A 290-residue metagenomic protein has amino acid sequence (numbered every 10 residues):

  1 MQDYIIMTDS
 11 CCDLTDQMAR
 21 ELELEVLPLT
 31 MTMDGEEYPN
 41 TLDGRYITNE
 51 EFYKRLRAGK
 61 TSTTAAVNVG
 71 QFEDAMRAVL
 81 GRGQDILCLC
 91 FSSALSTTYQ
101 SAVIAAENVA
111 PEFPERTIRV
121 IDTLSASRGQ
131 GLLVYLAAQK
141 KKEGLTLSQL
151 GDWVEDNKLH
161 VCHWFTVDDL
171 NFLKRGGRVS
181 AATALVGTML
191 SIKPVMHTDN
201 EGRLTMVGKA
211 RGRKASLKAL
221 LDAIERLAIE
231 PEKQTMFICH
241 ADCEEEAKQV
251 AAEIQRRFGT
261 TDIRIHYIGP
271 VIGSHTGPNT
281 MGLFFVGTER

Functional and structural regions predicted by a protein language model:
Q2-D3, C11-E25, T30-T32, E36 (+4 more regions): Mixed-charge interfacial surface used for oligomerization/domain docking and macromolecular partner engagement
I5-A66, Q71: N-terminal glycine-rich anion-binding loop in soluble enzyme alpha/beta folds
I5-M7, I86-C88, I268: Short glycine-aspartate micro-motif
G44-R45, T64, G83, D156 (+1 more regions): Alpha-helical protein-protein interaction elements
K54-R55, A110-E112: Short, conserved catalytic or adaptor-binding loops enriched in Gly and charged residues
R57-L95, Q100-A105, L147, G151: Glycine-rich phosphate- or other oxyanion-binding loops that anchor nucleotides, phosphorylated ligands
